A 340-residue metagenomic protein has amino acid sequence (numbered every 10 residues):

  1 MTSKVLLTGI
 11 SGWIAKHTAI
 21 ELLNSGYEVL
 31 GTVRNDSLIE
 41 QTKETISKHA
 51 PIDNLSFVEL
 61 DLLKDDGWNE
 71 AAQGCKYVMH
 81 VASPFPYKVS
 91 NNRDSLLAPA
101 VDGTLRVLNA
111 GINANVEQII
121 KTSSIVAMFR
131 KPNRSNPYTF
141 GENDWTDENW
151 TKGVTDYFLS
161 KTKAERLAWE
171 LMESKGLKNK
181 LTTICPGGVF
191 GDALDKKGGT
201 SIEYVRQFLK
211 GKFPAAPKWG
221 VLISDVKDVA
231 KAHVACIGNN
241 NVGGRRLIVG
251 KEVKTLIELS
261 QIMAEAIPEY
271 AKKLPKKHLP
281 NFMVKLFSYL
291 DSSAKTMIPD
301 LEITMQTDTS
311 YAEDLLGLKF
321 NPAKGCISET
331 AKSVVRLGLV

Functional and structural regions predicted by a protein language model:
V5-Y27, T32: N-terminal Rossmann NAD(P)H-binding glycine-rich loop of SDR-like oxidoreductase domains
D36-L38, S47-D102: NAD(P)H-binding glycine-rich loop region in Rossmannoid oxidoreductase-like domains and their noncatalytic homologs
S90-T155: Conserved Rossmann-fold NAD(P)-dependent oxidoreductase catalytic core, especially the SDR/UDP-sugar
T151-L181: Active-site Tyr-X1-5-Lys
K175-K178, G191-E203, C236-L247: Glycine/proline-rich active-site loop of Rossmann-fold NAD(P)-dependent oxidoreductases
V205-P214, W219-L247, K251-E252: Alpha-helical substrate-binding/gating segment
A232-K295, A323, S328-V340: Mid/C-terminal beta-alpha module of Rossmann-like enzyme folds, strongest in SDR-family dehydrogenases/epimerases
L286-K319: Conserved C-terminal active-site "lid" loop/helix of NAD(P)H-dependent oxidoreductases that clamps the redox cofactor
